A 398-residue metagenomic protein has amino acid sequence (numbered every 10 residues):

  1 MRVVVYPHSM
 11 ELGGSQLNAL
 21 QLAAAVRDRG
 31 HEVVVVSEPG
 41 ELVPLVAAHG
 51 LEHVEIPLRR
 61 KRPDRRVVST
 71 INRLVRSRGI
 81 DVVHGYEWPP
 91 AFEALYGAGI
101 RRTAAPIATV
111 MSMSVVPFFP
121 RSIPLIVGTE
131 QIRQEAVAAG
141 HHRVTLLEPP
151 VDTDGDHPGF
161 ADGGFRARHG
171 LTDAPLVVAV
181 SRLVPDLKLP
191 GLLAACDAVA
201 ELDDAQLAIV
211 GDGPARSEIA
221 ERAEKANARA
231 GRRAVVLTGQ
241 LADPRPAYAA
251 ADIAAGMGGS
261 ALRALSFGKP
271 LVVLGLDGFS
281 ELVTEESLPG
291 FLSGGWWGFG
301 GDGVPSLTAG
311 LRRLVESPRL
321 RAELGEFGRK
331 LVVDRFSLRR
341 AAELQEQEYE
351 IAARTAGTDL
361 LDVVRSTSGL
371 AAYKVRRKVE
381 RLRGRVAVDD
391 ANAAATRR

Functional and structural regions predicted by a protein language model:
V4, V151, G164, L171-L192 (+2 more regions): Conserved donor-binding/catalytic core segment of Leloir-type glycosyltransferases
V5-G13, N18-P63, G213-I219: N-terminal strand-loop element at the rim of the active site of nucleotide-sugar-dependent glycosyltransferases
G85-A91, V110: Short His-centered aromatic/hydrophobic patch
S122-F160: Donor nucleotide-sugar binding/catalytic pocket of nucleotide-sugar-dependent glycosyltransferases
A220-L241: Nucleotide-activated donor-binding/catalytic signature segment of Leloir-type glycosyltransferases, i.e., the conserved
R245-L262, K269-V272: Acidic donor-binding loop of glycosyltransferase active sites
L276-E323: Change "using UDP/GDP/dTDP sugars" to "using nucleotide sugars
R313, L320-R335, Q347: A short, well-ordered alpha-helix in the C-terminal region of glycosyltransferases
